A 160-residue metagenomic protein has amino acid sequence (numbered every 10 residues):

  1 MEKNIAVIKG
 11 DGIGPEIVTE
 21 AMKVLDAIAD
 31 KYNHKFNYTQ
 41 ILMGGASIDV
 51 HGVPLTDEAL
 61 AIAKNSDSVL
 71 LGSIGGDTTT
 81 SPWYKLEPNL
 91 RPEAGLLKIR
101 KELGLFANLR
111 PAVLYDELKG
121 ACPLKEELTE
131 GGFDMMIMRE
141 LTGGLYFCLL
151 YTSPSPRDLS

Functional and structural regions predicted by a protein language model:
E2-L109, V113-E126: Metallocofactor- and cofactor-centric catalytic cores in central/energy metabolism, strongly enriched
L70, M136-M138: Hydrophobic/aromatic beta-strand patches that form the interior of the parallel beta-sheet core in alpha/beta enzyme
S73-I74, E140, P156: Residues immediately flanking
T79, Y146-C148: Glycine/Thr-rich phosphate-binding loops of Rossmann-like dinucleotide-binding domains
C122, C148-Y151: Generic recognition of cysteine residues
E130-F133: Beta-strand-turn-beta hairpins that frame and shape the catalytic cleft of phosphate-ester-processing enzymes
E140-Y146: Rossmann-like NAD(P)H-binding beta-loop-alpha module
Y151-S160: Single conserved hydrophobic/aromatic residue that forms the stacking wall/gate of nucleotide- or nucleobase-binding
